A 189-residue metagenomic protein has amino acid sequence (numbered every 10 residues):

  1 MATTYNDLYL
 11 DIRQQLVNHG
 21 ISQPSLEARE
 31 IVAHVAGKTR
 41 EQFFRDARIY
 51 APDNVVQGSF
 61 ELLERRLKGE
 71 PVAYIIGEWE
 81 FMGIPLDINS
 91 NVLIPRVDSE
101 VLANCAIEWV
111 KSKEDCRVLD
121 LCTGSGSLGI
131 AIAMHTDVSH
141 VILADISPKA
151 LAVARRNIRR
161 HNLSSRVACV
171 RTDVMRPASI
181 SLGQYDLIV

Functional and structural regions predicted by a protein language model:
M1-A36, R40-Q42, R48-A51: Non-catalytic accessory regions of SAM-dependent methyltransferases
T3, L26, N54, I94-V97 (+3 more regions): Residues at secondary-structure transition points
Y9, A28-R29, S59, G69-V72 (+2 more regions): A general structural signal for well-ordered alpha-helical segments in protein cores
D11, E27, I31, L62 (+2 more regions): Amphipathic alpha-helical interaction/coupling elements
Q14-N18, R65, N157: Amphipathic alpha-helical regulatory segments at dimerization interfaces that relay allosteric signals between sensory
G20, A36-G37, G69, G83 (+3 more regions): Glycine-centered helix-boundary capping/hinge motifs
V32-E108: Conserved AdoMet
E100-V189: Conserved SAM/SAH cofactor-binding pocket of Class I
